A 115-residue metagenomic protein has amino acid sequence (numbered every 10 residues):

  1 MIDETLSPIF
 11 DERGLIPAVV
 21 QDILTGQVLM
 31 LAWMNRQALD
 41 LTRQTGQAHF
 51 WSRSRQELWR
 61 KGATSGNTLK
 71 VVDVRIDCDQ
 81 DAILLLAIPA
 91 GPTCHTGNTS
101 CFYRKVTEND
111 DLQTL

Functional and structural regions predicted by a protein language model:
I2-L15, Q21-L24, V28-L29, M34-L115: C-terminal binding/interaction regions
